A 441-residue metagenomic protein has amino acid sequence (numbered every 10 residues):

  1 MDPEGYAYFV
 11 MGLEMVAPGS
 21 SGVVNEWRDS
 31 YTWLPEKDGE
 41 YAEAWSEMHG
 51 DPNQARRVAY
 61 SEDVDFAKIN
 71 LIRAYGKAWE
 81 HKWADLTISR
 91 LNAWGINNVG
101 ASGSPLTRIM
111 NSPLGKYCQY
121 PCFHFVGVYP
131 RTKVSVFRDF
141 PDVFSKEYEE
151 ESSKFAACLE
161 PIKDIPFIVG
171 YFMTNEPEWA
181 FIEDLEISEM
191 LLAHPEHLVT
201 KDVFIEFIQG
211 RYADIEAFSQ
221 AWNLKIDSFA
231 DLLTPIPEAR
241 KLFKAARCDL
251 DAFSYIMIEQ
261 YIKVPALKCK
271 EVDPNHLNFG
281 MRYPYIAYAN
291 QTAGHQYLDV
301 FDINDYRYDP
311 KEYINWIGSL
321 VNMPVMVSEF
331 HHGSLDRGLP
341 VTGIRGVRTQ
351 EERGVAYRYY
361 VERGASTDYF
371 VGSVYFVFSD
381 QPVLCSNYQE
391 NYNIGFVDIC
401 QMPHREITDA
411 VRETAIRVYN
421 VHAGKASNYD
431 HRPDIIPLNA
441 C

Functional and structural regions predicted by a protein language model:
M1-N111, Y129-D164, P237, F243-K244 (+2 more regions): Active-site-adjacent substrate/metal-binding segments within catalytic domains of carbohydrate-active enzymes
G5, L91, V99, Y171 (+5 more regions): Conserved, mostly hydrophobic/aromatic
W27-W79, I165-Q291: Polysaccharide-binding and catalytic clefts of secreted carbohydrate-active enzymes
Y60-L71, Y129-P141, L233-D251, P284 (+3 more regions): Active-site clefts of carbohydrate-active enzymes
L106-L114, W179-I187, L277-Y313, S379-N391: Substrate-binding cleft/loops of secretory-pathway carbohydrate-active enzymes
P166-G170, T174-E176, F330, R345-D398 (+1 more regions): Substrate-binding cleft of secreted/luminal carbohydrate-active enzymes
S188-D202, F376-C441: Aromatic-rich peripheral "rim/lid" segments of glycoside hydrolase catalytic domains that contact and position glycan
A252-G343, R358-A365: Glycoside hydrolase catalytic-domain groove-lining segments
